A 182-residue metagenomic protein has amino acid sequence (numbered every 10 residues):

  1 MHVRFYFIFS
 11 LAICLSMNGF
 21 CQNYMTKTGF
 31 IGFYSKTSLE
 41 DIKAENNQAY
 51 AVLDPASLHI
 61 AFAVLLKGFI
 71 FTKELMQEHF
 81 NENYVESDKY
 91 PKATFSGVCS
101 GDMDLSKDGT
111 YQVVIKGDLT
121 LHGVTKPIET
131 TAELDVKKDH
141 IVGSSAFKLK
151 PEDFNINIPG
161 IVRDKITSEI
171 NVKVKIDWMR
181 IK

Functional and structural regions predicted by a protein language model:
M1-F7: Bacterial N-terminal signal peptides that target proteins for export
I8-N18: Bacterial N-terminal signal peptides
C21-K182: Low-complexity, acidic/polar, glycine-enriched regions of mature
